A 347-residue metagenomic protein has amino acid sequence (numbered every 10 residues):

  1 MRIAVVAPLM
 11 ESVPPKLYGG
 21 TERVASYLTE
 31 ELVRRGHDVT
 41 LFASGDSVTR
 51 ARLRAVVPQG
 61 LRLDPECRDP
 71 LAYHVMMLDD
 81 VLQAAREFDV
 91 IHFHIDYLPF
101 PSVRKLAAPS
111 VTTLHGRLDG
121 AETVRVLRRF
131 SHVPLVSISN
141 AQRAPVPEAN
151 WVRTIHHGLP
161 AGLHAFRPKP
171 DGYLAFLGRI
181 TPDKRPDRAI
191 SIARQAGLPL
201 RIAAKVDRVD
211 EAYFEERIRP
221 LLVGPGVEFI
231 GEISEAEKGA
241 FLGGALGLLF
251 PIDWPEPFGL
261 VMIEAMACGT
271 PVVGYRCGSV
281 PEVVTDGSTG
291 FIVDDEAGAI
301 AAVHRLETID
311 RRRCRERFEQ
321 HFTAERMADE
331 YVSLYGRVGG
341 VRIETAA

Functional and structural regions predicted by a protein language model:
M1-A347: Catalytic cores of nucleotide-sugar-dependent glycosyltransferases that transfer UDP/GDP/TDP-activated
